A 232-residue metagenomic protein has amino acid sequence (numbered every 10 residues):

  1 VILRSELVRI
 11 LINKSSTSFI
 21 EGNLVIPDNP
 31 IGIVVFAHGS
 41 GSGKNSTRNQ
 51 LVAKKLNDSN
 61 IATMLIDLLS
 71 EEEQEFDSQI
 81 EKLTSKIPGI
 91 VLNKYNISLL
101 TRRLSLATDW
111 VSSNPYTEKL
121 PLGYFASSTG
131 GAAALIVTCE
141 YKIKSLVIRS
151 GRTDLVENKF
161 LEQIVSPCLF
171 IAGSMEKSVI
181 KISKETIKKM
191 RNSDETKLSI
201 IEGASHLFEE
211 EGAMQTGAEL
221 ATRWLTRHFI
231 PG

Functional and structural regions predicted by a protein language model:
I10-T117, E210-G212: Serine-hydrolase catalytic machinery in alpha/beta-hydrolase-like enzymes
S40, S127-G131: Active-site loop->helix "elbow" adjoining a glycine-rich segment at hydrolase catalytic centers
Y116-S128: Alpha/beta-hydrolase fold nucleophile elbow
K142-T153: A conserved short beta-strand
I164, F170-A172: Short beta-strand/loop motif that positions the catalytic acidic residue of the alpha/beta-hydrolase fold
K177-I182: Conserved alpha/beta-hydrolase "acid-adjacent" motif
K189-L207: Catalytic histidine neighborhood in serine/cysteine hydrolases with alpha/beta-hydrolase-type architecture
E209-R223: Post-His helix in hydrolase/transferase enzymes
